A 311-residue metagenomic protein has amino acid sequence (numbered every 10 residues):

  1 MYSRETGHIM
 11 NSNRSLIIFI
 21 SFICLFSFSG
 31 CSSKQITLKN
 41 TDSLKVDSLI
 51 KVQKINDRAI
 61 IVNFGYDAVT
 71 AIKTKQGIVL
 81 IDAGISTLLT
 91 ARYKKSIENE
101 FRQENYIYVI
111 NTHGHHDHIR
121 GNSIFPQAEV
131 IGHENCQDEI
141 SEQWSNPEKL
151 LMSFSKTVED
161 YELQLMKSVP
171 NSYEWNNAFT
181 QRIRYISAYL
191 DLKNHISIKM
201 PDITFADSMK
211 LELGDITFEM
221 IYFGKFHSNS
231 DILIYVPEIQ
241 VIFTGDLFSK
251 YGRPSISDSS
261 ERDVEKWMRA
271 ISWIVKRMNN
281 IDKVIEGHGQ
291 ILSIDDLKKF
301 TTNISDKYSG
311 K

Functional and structural regions predicted by a protein language model:
E5-I18: Bacterial N-terminal signal peptides that target proteins for export
S27-G30: C-terminal motif of bacterial Sec signal peptides marking the signal peptidase cleavage site
Q35-D42, L165-V169, Y173-L190, R269-K283 (+1 more regions): Accessory terminal helices/loops
L49-S96, I232-L247: Conserved beta-strand hairpin/beta-sheet module of binuclear metal-dependent hydrolase folds, prominently
R58, I72, D82, I97 (+9 more regions): Divalent metal-coordination and catalytic microenvironments
I78-V79, I85-T87, K210, T217-D295: Metallo-beta-lactamase
L88-N135, M278-N280: Active-site metal-binding motif and surrounding structural segment of the metallo-beta-lactamase
E148-Y222, R269-S272: Metallo-beta-lactamase
